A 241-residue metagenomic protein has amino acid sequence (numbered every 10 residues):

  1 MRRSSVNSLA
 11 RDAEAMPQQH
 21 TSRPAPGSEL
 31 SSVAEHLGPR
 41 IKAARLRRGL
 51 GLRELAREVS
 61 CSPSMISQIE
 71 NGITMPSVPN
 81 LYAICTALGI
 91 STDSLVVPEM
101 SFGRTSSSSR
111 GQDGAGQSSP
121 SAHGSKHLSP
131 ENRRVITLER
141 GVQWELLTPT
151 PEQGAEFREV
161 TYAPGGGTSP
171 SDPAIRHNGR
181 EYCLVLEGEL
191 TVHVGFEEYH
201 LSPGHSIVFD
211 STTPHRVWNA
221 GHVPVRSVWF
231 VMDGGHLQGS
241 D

Functional and structural regions predicted by a protein language model:
R2-R47: A short, Lys/Arg-rich alpha-helix, primarily the initiator
R45, L55, N80-L88, S94-V96: Hydrophobic micro-packing sites on short alpha-helices
G49-S67: Short alpha-helical DNA-recognition segment
V97-Q143: Short, charged recognition helix plus adjacent turn of helix-turn-helix-like nucleic-acid-binding domains
N132-D172, W229: A short glycine-rich, His/Asp/Glu-containing loop-to-beta-strand
V142, Q153, S202-P203, S211-L237: Ligand-binding loop in jelly-roll beta-barrel domains
T168, T191, E198, I207 (+1 more regions): Histidine-centered metal-chelating micro-motifs
P170-S171, R176-H177, Y182-P203: A short beta-strand-loop-beta hairpin characteristic of the jelly-roll/cupin
